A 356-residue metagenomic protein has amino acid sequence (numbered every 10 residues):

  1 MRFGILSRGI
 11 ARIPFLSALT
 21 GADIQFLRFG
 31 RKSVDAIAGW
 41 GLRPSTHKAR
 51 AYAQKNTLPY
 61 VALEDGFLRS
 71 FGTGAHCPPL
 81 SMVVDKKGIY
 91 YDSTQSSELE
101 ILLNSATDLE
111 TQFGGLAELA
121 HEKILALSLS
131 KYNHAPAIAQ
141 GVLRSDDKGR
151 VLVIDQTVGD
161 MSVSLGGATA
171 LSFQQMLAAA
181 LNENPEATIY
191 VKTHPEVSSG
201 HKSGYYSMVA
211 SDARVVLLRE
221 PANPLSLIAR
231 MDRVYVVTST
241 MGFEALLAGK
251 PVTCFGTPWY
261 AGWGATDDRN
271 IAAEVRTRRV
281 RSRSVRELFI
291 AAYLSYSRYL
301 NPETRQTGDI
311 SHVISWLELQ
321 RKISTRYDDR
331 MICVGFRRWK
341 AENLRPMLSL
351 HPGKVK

Functional and structural regions predicted by a protein language model:
M1-K356: Catalytic-core helical/loop segments in enzymes performing group transfer/polymerization on anionic/lipid-linked
